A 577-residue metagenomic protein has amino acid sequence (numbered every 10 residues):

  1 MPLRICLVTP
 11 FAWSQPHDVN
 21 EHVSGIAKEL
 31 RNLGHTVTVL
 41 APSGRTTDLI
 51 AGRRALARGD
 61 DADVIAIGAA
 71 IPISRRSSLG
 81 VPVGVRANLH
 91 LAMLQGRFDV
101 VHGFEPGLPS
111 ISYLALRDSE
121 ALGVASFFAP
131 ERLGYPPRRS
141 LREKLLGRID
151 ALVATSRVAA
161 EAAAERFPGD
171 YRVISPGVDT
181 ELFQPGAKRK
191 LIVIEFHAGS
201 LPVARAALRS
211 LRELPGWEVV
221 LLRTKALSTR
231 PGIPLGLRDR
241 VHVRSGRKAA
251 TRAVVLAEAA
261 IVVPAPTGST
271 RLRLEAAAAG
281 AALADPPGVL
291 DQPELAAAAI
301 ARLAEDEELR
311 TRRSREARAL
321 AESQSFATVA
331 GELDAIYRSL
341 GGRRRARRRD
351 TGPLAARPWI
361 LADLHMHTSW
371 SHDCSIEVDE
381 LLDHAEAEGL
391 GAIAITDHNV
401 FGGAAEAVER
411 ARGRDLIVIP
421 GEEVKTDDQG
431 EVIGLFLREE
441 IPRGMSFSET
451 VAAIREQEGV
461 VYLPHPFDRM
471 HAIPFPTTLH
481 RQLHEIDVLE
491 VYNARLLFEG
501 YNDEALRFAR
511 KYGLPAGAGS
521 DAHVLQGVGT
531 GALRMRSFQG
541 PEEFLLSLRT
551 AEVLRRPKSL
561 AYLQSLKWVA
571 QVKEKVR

Functional and structural regions predicted by a protein language model:
L3, T9-S14, K28-G80, T224-S228: N-terminal strand-loop element at the rim of the active site of nucleotide-sugar-dependent glycosyltransferases
C6, G186-R212, V220: Conserved donor-binding/catalytic core segment of Leloir-type glycosyltransferases
S43, V158, G177: Carbohydrate-associated surface elements
P130-L152, A159: Membrane-proximal helix-turn-helix segments that form the acceptor-binding/catalytic region of lipid-linked
T229-K248: Nucleotide-activated donor-binding/catalytic signature segment of Leloir-type glycosyltransferases, i.e., the conserved
R302, F326-R347: C-terminal alpha-helical cap of glycosyltransferases
R302, L309-S323: A short, well-ordered alpha-helix in the C-terminal region of glycosyltransferases
G342-T368, H372-D383, G402-E409, G413-I441 (+3 more regions): Charged catalytic cores and adjacent phosphate/nucleic-acid-binding surfaces used for phosphate/nucleic-acid chemistry
